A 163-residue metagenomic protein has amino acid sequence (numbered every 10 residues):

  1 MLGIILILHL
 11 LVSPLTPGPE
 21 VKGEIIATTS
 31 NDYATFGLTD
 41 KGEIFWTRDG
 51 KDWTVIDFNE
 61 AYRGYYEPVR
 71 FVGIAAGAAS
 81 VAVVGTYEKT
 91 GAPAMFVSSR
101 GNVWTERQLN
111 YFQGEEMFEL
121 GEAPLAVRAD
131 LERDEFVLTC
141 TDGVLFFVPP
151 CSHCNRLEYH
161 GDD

Functional and structural regions predicted by a protein language model:
L11-G37, E43-F45, G50: An edge-strand/N-cap motif at the start of beta-rich repeat modules
L11-S13, K51-T54, N102-T105, S152-L157: Beta-strand initiation motifs
K22-S30, Y65-A76, G114-A129, D162-D163: Repeated scaffold domains used in trafficking and secretory/extracellular systems, primarily beta-propellers
D32-G37, A78-V83, R133-L138: Entry beta-strands of beta-propeller and related beta-repeat scaffolds
T39-D40, R48, G85-T86, S99 (+1 more regions): Structural signature of WD-repeat beta-propellers
I44, Y87-G91, G143-L145: Short glycine/acidic-enriched loop and turn motifs that connect beta-strands
T47, V97-S98, F147-P149: Conserved Ser/Thr-centered positions that define the repeating blades of beta-propeller domains
T54-E60, T105-Y111, R156-D162: Beta-propeller fold detector
